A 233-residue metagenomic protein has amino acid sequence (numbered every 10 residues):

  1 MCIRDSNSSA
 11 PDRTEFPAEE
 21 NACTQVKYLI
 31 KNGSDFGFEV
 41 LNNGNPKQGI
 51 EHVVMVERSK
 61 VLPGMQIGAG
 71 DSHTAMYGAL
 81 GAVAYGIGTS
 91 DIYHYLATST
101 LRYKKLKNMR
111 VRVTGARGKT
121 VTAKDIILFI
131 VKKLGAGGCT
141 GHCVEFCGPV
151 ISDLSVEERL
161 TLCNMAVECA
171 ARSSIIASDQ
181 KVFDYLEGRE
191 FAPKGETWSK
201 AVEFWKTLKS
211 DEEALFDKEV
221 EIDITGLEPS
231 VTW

Functional and structural regions predicted by a protein language model:
R4-W233: Fe-S-dependent hydro-lyases/dehydratases of central metabolism
